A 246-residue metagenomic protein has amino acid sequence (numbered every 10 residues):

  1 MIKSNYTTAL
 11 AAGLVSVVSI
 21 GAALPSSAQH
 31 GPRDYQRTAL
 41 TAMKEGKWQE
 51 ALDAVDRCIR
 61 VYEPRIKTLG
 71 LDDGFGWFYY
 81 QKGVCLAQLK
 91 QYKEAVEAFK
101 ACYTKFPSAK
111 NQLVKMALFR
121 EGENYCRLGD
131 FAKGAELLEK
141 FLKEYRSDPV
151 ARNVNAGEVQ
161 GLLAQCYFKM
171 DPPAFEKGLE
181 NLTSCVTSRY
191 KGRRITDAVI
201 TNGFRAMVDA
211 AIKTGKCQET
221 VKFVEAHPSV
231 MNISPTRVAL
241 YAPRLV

Functional and structural regions predicted by a protein language model:
L24-W77: N-terminal leader/linker segments that initiate helical-solenoid repeat arrays
R33, G70-D73, W77, M116 (+4 more regions): Residue register of alpha-helical TPR repeats
Q36, Y80, F119, G161 (+2 more regions): TPR/TPR-like alpha-solenoid signature
L40, V84, E123, Q165 (+2 more regions): Residue-level recognition of tetratricopeptide repeat
G46, K90, G129, D171-P173 (+1 more regions): Residue-level detector of the short coil/turn that links helix A to helix B within each tetratricopeptide repeat
V61-D73, T104-Q112, E144-V154, S188-D197 (+1 more regions): Flexible helix-coil transition and linker loops at the boundaries of alpha-helical arrays
